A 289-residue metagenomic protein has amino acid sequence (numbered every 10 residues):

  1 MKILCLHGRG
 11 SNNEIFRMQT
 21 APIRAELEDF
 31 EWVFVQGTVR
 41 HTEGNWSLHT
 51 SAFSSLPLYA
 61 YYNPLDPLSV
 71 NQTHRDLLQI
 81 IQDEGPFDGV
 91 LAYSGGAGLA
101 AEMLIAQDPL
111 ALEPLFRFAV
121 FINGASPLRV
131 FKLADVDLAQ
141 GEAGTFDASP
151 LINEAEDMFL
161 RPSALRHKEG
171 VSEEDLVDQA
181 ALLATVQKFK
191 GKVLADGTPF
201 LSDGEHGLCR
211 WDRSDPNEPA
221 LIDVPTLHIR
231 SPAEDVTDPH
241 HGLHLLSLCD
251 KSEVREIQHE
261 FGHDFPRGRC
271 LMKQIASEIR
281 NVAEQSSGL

Functional and structural regions predicted by a protein language model:
M1-P86, V171, F261-H263, L289: Active-site catalytic motif of lipid deacylating hydrolases and related acyltransferases
E14-I15, R129, D235-H241, P266: Conserved alpha/beta-hydrolase "acid-adjacent" motif
M18-T20, S214-D215, D238-S247: Short alpha-helix in the alpha/beta-hydrolase fold that links the catalytic acid
G37-R40, A119-R129, F261: Active-site nucleophile loop of the alpha/beta-hydrolase fold
V39, S231, V254, Q258-R267 (+2 more regions): Histidine-bearing beta->alpha loop at or near hydrolase active sites
L91-A100: Gly/Ala-rich beta-loop-alpha elbow adjacent to hydrolase catalytic centers
E174-E218: Active-site nucleophile elbow and catalytic-triad environment of alpha/beta-hydrolase enzymes
L221-I222, L227-R230, E234: Short beta-strand/loop motif that positions the catalytic acidic residue of the alpha/beta-hydrolase fold
